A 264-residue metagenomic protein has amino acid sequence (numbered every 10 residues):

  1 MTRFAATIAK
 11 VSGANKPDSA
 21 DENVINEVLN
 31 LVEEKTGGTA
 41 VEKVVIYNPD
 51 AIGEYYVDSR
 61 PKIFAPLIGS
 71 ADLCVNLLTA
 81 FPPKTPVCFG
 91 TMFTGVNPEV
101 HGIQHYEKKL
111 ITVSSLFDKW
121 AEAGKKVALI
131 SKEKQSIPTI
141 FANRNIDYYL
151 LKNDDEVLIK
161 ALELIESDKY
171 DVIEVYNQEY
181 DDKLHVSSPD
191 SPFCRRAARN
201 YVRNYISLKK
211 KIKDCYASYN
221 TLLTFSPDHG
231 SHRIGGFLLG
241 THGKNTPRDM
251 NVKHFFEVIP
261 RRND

Functional and structural regions predicted by a protein language model:
M1-D264: Feature captures the catalytic ectodomains and active-site-proximal regions of enzymes that hydrolyze or transfer
